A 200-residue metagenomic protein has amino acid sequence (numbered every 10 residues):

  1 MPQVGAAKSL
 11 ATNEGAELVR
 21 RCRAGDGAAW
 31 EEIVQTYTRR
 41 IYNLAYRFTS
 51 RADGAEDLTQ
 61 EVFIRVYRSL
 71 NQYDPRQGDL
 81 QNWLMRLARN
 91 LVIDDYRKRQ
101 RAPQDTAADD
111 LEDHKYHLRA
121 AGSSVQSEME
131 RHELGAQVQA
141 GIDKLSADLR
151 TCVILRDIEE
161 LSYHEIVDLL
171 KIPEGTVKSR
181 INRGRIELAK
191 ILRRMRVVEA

Functional and structural regions predicted by a protein language model:
V4-S9, R23-E32, Y42-E61, Q72 (+1 more regions): Short, charged helix-capping/linker segments at alpha-helix termini
K8-G15, A102-R131, S162: Internal acidic/polar
V34-A52, S69, M85, I142 (+3 more regions): Amphipathic, Lys/Arg- and hydrophobic-enriched alpha-helical face
Y37, Q137, R180-R183, E187: Residues within the DNA-recognition helix of helix-turn-helix
N43, D57-I64, G78-N90: Structural recognition of an alpha-helix C-terminal capping motif at a helix-to-coil junction
T59, I181, L188, L192: DNA major-groove recognition helix of helix-turn-helix
R68-Q72, R86-A107, R131, R183 (+1 more regions): Arg/Lys-rich amphipathic alpha helix in sigma70-family domain 2
A136-T176: Helix-turn-helix DNA-binding module
